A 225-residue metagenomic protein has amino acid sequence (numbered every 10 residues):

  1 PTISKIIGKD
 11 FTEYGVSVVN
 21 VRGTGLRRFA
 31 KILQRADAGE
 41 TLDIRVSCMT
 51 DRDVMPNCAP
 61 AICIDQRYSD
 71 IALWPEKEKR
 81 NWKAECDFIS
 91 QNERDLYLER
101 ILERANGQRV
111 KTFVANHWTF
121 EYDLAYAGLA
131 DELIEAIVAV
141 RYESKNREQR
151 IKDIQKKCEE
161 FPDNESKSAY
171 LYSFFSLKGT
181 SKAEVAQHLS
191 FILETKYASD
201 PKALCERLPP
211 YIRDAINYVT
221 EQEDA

Functional and structural regions predicted by a protein language model:
P1-A225: Acidic, divalent-metal-binding catalytic cores of TOPRIM and closely related two-metal-ion phosphodiester/pyrophosphate
